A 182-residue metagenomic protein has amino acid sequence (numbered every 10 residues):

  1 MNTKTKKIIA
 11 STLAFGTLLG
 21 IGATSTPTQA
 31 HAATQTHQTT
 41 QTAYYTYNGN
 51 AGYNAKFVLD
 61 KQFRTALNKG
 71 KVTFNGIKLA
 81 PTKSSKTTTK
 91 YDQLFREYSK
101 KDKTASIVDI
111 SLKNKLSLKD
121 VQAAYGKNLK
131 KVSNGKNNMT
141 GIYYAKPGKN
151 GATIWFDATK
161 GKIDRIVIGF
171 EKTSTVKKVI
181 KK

Functional and structural regions predicted by a protein language model:
M1-A32: Sec-dependent N-terminal signal peptides of Gram-positive bacterial secreted proteins and lipoproteins
Q35-K182: A cross-family detector of function-defining hotspots
